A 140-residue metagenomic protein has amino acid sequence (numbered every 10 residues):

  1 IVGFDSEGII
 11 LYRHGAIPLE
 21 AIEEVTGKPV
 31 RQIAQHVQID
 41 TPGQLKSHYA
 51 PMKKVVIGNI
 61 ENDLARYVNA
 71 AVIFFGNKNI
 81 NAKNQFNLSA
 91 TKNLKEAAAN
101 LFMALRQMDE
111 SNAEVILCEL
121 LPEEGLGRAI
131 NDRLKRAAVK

Functional and structural regions predicted by a protein language model:
I1-K140: Active-site-adjacent structural elements in enzyme catalytic cores
